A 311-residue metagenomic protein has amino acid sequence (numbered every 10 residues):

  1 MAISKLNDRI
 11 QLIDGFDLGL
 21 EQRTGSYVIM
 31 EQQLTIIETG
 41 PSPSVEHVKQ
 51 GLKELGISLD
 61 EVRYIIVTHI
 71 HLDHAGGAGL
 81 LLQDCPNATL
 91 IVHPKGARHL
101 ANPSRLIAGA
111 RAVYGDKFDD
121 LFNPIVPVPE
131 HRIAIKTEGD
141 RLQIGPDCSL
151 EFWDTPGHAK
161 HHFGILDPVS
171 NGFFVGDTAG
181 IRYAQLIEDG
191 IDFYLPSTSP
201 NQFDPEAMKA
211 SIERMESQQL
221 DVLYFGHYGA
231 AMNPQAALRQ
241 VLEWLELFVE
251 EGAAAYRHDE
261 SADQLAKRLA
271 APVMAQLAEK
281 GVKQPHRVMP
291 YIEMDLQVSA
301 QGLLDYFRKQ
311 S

Functional and structural regions predicted by a protein language model:
A2-L55, I165-D177: Conserved beta-strand hairpin/beta-sheet module of binuclear metal-dependent hydrolase folds, prominently
K5, L100-W153, K209-I212: Metallo-beta-lactamase
T35, I66, L90, G172-F174 (+1 more regions): Residue-level marker for buried hydrophobic side chains located in beta-strands that build the well-ordered beta-sheet
P41-P43, S149, D154-P156, K160-Y224 (+1 more regions): Metallo-beta-lactamase
E61-D73: Metallo-beta-lactamase
A75-C85, P103, Q235: Metal-dependent catalytic neighborhoods of phosphoester/phosphodiester hydrolases
E206, S211-R268: Active-site/pore-lining binding-face segments in mid-to-C-terminal subdomains
E250-S311: C-terminal regulatory/interaction regions
